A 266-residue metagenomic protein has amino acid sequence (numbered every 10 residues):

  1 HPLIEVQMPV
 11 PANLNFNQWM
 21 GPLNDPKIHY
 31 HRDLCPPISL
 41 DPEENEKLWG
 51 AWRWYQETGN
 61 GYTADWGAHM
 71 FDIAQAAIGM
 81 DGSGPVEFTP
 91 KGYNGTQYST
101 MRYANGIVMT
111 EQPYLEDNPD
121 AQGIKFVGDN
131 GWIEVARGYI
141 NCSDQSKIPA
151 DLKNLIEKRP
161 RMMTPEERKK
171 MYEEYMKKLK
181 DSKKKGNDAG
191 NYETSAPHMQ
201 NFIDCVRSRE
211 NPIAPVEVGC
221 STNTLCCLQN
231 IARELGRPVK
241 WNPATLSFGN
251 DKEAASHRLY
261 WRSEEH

Functional and structural regions predicted by a protein language model:
H1-E217, N223-E265: Contiguous beta-strand/loop segments that form the cofactor/metal-binding neighborhood of enzyme cores
